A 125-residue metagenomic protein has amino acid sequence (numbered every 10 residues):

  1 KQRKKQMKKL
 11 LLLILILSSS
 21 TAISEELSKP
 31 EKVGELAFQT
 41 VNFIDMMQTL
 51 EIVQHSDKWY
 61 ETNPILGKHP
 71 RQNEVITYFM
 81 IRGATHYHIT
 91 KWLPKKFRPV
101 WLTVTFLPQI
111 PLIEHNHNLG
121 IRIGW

Functional and structural regions predicted by a protein language model:
K1-Q6: Short, Lys/Arg-enriched N-terminal segments with co-localized hydrophobic residues within the first ~10-30 amino acids
K8-K9, R82: Basic side chains
K9-S19: Sec-dependent N-terminal signal peptides
I23-W125: Hydrophobic alpha-helical membrane segments
